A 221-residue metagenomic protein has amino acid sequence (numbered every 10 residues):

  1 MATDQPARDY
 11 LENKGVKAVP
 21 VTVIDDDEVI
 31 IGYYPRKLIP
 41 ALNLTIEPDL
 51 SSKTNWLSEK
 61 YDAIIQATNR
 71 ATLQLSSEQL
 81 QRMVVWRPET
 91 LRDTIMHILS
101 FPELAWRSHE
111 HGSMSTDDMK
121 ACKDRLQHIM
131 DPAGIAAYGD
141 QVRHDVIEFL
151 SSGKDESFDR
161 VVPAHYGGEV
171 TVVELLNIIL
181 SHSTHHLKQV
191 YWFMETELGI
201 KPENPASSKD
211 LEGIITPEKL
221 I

Functional and structural regions predicted by a protein language model:
M1-A7, K17-A18, I24: Thiol-based oxidoreductase modules, predominantly thioredoxin-like and allied folds used for disulfide exchange
D4-R8, P88, I129: Structural motif corresponding to alpha-helix initiation and N-cap regions
Q5-N13, P40: Elongated, non-catalytic scaffold/linker segments and compositionally distinctive motifs
L11-A18, I30-Y33: Thiol/disulfide oxidoreductase modules built on the thioredoxin-like
I24-L50: Non-catalytic, surface beta->alpha helical segment in thiol-disulfide oxidoreductase systems
S52-L75, M96-S108, Y138-Q141: Alpha-helical bundle segments that constitute or directly flank the non-heme di-iron/ferroxidase center
Y61-A71, L126-P163, T171-Q189: Acidic/histidine-rich alpha-helical segments that form the ligand environment of transition-metal centers
E78-R125, A164-I221: Short, contiguous alpha-helical
